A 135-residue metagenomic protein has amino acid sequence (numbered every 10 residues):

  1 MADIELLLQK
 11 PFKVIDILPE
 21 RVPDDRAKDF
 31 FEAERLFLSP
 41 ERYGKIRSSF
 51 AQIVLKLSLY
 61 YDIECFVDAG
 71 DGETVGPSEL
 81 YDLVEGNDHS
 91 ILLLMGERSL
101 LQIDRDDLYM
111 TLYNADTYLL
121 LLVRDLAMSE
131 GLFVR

Functional and structural regions predicted by a protein language model:
M1-M110, N114-R135: Structured alpha/beta or helical-core interaction and ligand-binding surfaces enriched in interleaved
